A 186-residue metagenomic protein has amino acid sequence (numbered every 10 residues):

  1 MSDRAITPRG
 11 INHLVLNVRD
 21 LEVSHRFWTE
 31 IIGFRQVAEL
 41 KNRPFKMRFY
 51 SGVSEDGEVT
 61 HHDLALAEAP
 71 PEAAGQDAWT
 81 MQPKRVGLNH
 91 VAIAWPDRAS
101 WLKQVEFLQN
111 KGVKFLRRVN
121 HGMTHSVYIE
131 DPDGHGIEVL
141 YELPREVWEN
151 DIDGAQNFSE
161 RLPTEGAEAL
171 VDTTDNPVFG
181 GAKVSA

Functional and structural regions predicted by a protein language model:
S2-R4, V105-A186: Vicinal oxygen chelate
I6, N17-E68: Core segments of cupin and vicinal oxygen chelate
R9, V59, V86, V113 (+1 more regions): Structured loop/turn residues at beta-strand edges in well-structured enzyme cores
G10-R19, S51, Q76-F107, H125-E130: Vicinal oxygen chelate
H13, M47, H62-L64, H90 (+1 more regions): Histidine-centered active-site/metal-ligand motif
R26, E30, L102-E106, N110: Replace "anionic and nucleotidyl ligands
D56-G57, H61, P71-A73, R98-W101: Short, charged/polar surface micro-motifs in flexible loops or helix N-caps
E68-A69, E142: Acetyl-CoA-dependent GNAT
